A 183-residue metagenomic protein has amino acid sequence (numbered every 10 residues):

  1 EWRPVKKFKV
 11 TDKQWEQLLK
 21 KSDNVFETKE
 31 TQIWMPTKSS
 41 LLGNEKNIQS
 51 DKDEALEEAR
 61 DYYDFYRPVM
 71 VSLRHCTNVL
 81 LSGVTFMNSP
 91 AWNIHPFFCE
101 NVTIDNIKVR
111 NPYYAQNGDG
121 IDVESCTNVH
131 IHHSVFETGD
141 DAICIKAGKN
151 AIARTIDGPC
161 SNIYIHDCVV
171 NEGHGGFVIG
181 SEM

Functional and structural regions predicted by a protein language model:
E1-M183: Extracellular/periplasmic carbohydrate-active domains that bind, remodel, or depolymerize complex polysaccharides
